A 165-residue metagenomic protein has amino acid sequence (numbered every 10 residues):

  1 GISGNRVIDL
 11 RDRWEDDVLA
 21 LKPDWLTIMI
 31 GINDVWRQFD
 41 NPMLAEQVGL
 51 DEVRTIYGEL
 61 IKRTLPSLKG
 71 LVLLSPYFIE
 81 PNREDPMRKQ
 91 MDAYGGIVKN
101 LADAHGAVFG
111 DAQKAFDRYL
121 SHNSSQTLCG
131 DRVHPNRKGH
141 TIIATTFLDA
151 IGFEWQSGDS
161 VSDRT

Functional and structural regions predicted by a protein language model:
G1-N5: A short beta-strand-loop structural module common to alpha/beta enzyme folds
I8-R164: Alpha-helical cap/lid subdomain in secreted, periplasmic, or secretory-pathway luminal O-acyl-processing enzymes
